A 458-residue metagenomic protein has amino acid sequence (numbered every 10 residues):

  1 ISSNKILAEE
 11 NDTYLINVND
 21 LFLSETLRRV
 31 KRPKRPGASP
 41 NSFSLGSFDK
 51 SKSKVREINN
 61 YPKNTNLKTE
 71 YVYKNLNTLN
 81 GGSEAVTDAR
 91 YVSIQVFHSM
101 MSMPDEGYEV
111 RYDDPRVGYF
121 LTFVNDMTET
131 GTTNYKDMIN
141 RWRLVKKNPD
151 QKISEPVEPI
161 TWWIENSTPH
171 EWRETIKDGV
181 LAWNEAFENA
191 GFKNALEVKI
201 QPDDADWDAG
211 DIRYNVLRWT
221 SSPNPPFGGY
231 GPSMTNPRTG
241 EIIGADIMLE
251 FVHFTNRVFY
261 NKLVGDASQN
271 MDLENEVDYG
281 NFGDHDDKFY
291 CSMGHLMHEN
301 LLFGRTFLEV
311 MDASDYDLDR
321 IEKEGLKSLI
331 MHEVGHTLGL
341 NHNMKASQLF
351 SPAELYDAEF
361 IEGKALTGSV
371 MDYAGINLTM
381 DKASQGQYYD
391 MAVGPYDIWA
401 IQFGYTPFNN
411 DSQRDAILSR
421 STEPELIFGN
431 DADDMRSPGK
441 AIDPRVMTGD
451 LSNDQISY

Functional and structural regions predicted by a protein language model:
I1-T168, A186, Q201-D317: Auxiliary tRNA-acceptor-end handling modules of aminoacyl-tRNA synthetases
D150, N184-A195, P226-F227, V334-M344: Secondary-structure transition/capping motifs at alpha-helix termini and the adjoining loop/turn into the next element
E158-I160, F192-A195, E241, L366-G368: Loop/turn elements at helix/coil->beta-strand transitions in domains of secreted/extracellular proteins
S167-A195: Zn2+-dependent metallopeptidase catalytic core
T168-W172, D312-I330: Short pre-active-site segment immediately N-terminal to the catalytic Zn-binding motif
E174, G229, N256-Y260, M380-Q387: Short conserved micro-motifs at the rims of enzyme active sites and ligand-binding pockets
I200-T220, E324-M380: The catalytic-center signature of Zn2+-dependent metalloproteases
Y316-I321, S347-Y458: Conserved catalytic/binding loops enriched for acidic/polar residues
